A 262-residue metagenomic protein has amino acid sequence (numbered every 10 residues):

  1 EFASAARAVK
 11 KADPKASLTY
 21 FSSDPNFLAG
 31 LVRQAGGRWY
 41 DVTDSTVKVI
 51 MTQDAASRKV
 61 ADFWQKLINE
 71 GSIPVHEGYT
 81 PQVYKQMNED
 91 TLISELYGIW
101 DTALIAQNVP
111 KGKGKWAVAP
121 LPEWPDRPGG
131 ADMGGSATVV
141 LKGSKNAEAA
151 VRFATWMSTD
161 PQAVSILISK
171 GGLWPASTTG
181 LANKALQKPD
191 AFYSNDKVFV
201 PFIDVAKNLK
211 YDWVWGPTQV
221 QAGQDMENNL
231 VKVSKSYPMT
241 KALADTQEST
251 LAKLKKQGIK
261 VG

Functional and structural regions predicted by a protein language model:
E1-A3, V75-E89, E123: Short helix-initiation/N-cap motifs at beta->coil->alpha
F2-V49, A56, L92-S94: Extracytoplasmic/periplasmic solute-binding protein
A3-A16, Y84-N88, D101-V109, L251-K255: Pocket-flanking alpha-helical
S4-A8, T46-E77, L121: Glycine-centered hinge/linker elements that transmit conformational signals in sensory and ligand-binding systems
K11-S23, D160-K170, A252-G262: Bilobed periplasmic-binding protein-like "clamshell/Venus-flytrap" ligand-binding domains
N69, V205-G262: Conserved C-terminal helix/tail region of periplasmic/extracytoplasmic solute-binding proteins
I93-G98, A117: Paired acidic/hydrophobic, glycine-rich loop segments that form the ligand-binding mouth/hinge of periplasmic-binding
W100-G112, W124-N228, V261: C-terminal lobe and pocket-closing loops of periplasmic/extracytoplasmic Venus-flytrap solute-binding proteins
